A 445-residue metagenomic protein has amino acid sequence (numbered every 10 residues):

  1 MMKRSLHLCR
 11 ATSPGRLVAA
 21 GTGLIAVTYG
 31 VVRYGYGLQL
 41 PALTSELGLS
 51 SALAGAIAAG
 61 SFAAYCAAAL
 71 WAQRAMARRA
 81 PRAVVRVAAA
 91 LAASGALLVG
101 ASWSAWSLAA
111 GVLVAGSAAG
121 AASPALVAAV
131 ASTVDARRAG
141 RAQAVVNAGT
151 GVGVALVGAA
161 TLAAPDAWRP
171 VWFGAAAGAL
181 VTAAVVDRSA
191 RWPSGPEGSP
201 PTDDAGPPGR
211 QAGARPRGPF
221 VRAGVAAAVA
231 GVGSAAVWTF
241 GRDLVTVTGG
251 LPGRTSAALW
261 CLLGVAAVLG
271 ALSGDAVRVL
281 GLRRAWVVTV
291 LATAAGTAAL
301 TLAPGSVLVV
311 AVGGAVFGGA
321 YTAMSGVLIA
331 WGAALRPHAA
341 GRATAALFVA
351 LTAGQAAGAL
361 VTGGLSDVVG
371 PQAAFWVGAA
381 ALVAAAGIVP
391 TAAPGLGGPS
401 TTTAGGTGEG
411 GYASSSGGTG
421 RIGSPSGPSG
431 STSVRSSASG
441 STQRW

Functional and structural regions predicted by a protein language model:
Y29, V114-L126, V316-L328: Core transmembrane helices of Major Facilitator Superfamily
G48, A80, A101-S107, A303-G305 (+1 more regions): Helix-breaking motifs and short loop linkers at transmembrane-helix boundaries and internal kinks in secondary membrane
A67-W103: Conserved MFS/SLC helix-loop-helix module at the cytosolic interface between two early adjacent transmembrane helices
A68-P81, L269-R283, S366-D367: Helix-to-loop junctions at the C-terminal end of transmembrane segments in multipass secondary transporters
S104-A105, A136-S194: Helix-loop-helix hairpin linking two adjacent transmembrane segments in secondary transporters
G111-A148: Cytoplasmic helix-loop-helix junction between adjacent transmembrane helices in 12-TM secondary transporters
L282-L328: C-terminal transmembrane helical hairpin of 12-TM major facilitator-type secondary transporters
L335-A381: A late C-terminal transmembrane helix in Major Facilitator Superfamily
